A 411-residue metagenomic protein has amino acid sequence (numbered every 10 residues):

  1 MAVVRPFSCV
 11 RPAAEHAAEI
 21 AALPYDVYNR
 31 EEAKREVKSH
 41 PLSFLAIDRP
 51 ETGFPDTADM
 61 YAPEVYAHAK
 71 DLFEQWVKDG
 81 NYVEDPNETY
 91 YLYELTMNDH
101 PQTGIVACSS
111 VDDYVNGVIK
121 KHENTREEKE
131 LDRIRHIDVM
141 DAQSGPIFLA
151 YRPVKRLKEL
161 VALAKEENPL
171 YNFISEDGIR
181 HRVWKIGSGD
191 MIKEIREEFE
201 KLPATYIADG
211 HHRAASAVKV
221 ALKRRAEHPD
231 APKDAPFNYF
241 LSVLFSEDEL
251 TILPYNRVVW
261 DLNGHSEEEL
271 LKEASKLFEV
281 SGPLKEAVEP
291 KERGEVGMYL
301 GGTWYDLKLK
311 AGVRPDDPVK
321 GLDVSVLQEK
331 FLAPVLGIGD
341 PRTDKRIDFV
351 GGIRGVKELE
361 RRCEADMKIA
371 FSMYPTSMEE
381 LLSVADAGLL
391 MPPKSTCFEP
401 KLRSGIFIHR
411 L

Functional and structural regions predicted by a protein language model:
M1-L411: Surface-exposed, charge/polar-rich loops and edge strands
